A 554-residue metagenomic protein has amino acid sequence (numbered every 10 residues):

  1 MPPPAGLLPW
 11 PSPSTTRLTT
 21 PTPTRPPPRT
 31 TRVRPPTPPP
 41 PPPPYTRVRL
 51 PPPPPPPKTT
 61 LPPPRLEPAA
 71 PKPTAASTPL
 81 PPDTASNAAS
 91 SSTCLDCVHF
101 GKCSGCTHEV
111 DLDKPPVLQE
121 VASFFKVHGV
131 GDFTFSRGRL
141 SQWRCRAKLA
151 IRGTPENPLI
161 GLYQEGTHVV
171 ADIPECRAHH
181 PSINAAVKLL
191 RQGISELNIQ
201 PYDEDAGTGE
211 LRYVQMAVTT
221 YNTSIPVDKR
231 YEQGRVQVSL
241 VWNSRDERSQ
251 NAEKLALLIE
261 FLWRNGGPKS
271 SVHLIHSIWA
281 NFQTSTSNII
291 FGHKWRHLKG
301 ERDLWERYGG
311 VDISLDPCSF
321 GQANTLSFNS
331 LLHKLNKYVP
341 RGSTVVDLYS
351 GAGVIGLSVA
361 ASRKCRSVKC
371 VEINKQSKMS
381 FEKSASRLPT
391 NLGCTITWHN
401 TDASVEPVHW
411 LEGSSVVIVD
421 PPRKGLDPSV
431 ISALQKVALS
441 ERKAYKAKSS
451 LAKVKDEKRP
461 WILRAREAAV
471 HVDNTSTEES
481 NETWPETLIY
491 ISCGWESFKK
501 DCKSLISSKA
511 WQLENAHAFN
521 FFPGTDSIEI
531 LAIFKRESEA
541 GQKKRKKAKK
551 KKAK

Functional and structural regions predicted by a protein language model:
M1-T24, P36, P44: N-terminal chloroplast transit peptides
L8, P82-T84, I225-V227, D246-K554: Rossmann-like S-adenosyl-L-methionine
T22-P28, P36-P43, L50-K58, P63: Intrinsically disordered, low-complexity proline-rich regions
T78-Q119, S141-Q142: Cysteine-cluster motifs in flexible loop/terminal segments that predominantly coordinate metals
V130-T154, L211, T219-T220: Composition-driven low-complexity segments enriched in polar/acidic and proline residues
R152, M216, T223-N243, D312-D316: Short, aliphatic-rich beta-strand segments
N157-G161: Short aromatic-glycine-enriched beta-strand elements
V169-N222, W242-T286: Internal alpha/beta scaffold segment
